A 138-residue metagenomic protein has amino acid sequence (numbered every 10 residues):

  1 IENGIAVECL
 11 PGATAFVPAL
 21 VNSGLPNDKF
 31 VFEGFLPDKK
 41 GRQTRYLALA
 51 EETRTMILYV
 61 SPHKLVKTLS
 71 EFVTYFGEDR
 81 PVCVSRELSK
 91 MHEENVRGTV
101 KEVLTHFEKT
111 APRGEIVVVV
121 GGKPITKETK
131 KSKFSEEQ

Functional and structural regions predicted by a protein language model:
I1-E52: Class I SAM-dependent methyltransferase SAM-binding "motif I" and its flanking Rossmann-like core
T55, Y59-Q138: A contiguous loop/helix-start segment that scaffolds small-molecule binding in enzyme catalytic cores
